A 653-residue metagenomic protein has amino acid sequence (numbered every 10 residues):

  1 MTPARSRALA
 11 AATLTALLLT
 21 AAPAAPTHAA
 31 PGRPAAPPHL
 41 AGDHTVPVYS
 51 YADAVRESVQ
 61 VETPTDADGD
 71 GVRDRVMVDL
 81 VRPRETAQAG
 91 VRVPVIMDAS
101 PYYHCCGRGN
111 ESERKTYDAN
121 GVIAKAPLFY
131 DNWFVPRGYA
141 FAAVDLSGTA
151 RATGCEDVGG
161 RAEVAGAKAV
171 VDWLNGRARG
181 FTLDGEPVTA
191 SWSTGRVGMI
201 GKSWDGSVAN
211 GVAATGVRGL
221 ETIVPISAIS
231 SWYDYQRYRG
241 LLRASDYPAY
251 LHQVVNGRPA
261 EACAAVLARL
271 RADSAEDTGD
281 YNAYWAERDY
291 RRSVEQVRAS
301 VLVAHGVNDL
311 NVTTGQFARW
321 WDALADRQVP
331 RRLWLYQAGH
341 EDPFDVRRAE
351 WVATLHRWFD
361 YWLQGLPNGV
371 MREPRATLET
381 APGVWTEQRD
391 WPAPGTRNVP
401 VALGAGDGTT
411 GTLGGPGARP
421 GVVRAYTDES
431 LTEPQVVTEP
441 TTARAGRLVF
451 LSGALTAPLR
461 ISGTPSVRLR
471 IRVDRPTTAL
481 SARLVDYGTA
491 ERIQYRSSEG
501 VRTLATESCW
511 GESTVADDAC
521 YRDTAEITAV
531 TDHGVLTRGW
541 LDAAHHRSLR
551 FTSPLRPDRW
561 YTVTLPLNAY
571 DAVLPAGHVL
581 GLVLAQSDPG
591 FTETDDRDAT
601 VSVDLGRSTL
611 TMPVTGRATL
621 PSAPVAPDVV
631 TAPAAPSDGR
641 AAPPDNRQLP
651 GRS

Functional and structural regions predicted by a protein language model:
M1-A30: Secretory targeting and sorting signals
A29-N120, K125-Y130, A140, A213 (+7 more regions): Catalytic-loop region of hydrolases
G32-A36, L40-T45, R348-S653: C-terminal, loop-rich substrate-recognition/catalytic regions characterized by aromatic stacking residues
P34, L40, H44-V46, P64-A67 (+11 more regions): Accessory cap/linker subdomain of secreted extracellular hydrolases
V95, V135-A142, R332: A fold-wide structural signal in alpha/beta-hydrolase
V297, V303-H305, D309: Short beta-strand/loop motif that positions the catalytic acidic residue of the alpha/beta-hydrolase fold
L310-Q316: Conserved alpha/beta-hydrolase "acid-adjacent" motif
L324-E341: Catalytic histidine neighborhood in serine/cysteine hydrolases with alpha/beta-hydrolase-type architecture
